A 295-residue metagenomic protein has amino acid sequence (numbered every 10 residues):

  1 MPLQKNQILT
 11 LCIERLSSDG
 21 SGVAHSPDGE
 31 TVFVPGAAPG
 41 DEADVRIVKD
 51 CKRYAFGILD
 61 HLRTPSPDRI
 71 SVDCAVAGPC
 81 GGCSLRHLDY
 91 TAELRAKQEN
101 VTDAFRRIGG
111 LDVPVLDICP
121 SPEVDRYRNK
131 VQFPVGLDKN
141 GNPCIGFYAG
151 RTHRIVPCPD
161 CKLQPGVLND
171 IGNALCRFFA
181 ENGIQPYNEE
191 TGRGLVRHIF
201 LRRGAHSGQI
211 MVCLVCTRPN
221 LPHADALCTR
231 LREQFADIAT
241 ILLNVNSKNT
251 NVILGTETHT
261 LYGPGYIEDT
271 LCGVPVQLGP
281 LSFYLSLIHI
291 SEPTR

Functional and structural regions predicted by a protein language model:
M1-R295: Accessory RNA-recognition modules of RNA-modification enzymes
